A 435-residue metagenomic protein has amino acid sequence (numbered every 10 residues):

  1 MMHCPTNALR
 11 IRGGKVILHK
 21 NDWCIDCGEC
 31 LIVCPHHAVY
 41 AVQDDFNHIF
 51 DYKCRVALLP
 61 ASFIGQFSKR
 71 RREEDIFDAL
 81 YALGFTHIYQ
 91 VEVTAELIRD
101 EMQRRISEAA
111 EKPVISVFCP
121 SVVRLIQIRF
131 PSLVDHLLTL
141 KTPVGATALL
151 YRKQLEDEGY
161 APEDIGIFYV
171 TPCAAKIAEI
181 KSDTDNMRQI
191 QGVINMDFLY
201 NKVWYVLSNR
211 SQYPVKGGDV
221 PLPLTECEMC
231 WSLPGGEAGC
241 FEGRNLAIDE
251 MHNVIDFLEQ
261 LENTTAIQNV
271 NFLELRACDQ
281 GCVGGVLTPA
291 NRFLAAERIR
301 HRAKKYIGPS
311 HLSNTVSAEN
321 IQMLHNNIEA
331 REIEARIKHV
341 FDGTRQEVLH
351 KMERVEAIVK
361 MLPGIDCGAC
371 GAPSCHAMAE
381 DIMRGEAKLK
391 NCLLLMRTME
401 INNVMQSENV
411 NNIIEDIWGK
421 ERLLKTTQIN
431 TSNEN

Functional and structural regions predicted by a protein language model:
M1-N7, L18-H37, A277-C282, M361-S374: Cysteine-centered iron-sulfur cluster-binding motifs in ferredoxin-type domains/subunits of redox enzymes
M1-R10, Q66-R70: Short N-terminal secondary-structure initiator segments
N7-I49, K305-S317: Charged, low-complexity intrinsically disordered tails and linkers
Y40-E434: Iron-sulfur-associated redox domains of electron-transfer enzymes in respiratory and anaerobic energy metabolism
